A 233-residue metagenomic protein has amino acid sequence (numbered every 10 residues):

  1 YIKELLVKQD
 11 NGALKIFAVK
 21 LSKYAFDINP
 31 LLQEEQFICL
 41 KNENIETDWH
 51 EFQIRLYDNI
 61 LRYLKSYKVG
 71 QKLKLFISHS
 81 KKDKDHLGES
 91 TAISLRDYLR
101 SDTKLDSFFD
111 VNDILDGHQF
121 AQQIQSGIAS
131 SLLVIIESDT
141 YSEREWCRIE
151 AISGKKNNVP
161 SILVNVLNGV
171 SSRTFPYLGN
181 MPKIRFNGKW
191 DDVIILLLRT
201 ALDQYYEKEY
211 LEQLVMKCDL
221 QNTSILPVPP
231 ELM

Functional and structural regions predicted by a protein language model:
Y1, S94-Q125, T140-E145: Conserved BB-loop
Y1-F26, K82-D83, Q125-S171, M233: Conserved beta-strand-loop-alpha-helix hinge of the TIR/SEFIR fold
Q9, K68-G70, R100, S126-G127: Generic structural signal for beta-strand residues in well-ordered domains
N11, L32, D102-K104, K156-N158 (+1 more regions): Short, well-ordered coil/turn elements that cap or connect secondary structure elements
K15-Y98, L167-M233: C-terminal interaction surface of TIR/SEFIR-family domains
I38, E46, L115, F120 (+3 more regions): A generic structural micro-environment signature that highlights single residues at secondary-structure boundaries
N44-D48, T103-S107, I135-E137, S161-N165 (+1 more regions): Short, surface-exposed, polar/charged, turn-prone segments marking secondary-structure boundaries
K72-K74, K104, S130: A general structural motif
